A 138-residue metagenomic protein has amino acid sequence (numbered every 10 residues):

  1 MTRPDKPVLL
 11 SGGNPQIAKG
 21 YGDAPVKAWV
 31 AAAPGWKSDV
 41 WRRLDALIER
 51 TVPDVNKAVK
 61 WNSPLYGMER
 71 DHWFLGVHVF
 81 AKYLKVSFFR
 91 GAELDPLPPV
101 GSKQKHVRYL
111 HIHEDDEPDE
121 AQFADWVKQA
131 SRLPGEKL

Functional and structural regions predicted by a protein language model:
M1-L138: Charge-dense, helix-prone N-terminal extensions
